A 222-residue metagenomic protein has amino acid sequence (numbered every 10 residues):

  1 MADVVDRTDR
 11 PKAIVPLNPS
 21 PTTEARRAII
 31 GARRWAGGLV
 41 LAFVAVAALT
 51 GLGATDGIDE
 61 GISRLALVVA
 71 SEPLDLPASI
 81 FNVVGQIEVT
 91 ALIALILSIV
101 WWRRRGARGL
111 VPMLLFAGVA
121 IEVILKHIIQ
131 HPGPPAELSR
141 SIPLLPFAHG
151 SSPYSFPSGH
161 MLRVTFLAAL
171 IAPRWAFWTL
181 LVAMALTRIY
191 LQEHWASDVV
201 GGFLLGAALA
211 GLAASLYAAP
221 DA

Functional and structural regions predicted by a protein language model:
A2-I93, H127-A148: N-terminal transmembrane-helix/juxtamembrane module of multi-pass inner/ER membrane proteins
N18, E24, S98-A107, I171-R174 (+1 more regions): Structural signal for the C-terminal ends of transmembrane alpha-helices and the immediately following loop
A32-V40, I93-I121: Interfacial segments of alpha-helical transmembrane regions
V44-A48, F116-I124, T179-E193: Aromatic-anchored segments of alpha-helical transmembrane domains
A45, L74, L97, I121 (+3 more regions): Alpha-helical membrane-inserting segments
A54-T55, W102-G106, Q130-P135, E193 (+2 more regions): Transmembrane helix-loop junctions in multipass membrane proteins, especially transporters and channels
M113-G118, E122, G202, G206 (+1 more regions): Alpha-helical transmembrane segments in multi-pass membrane proteins
S139-A222: Membrane-embedded catalytic cores of phosphoryl/pyrophosphoryl-handling enzymes
